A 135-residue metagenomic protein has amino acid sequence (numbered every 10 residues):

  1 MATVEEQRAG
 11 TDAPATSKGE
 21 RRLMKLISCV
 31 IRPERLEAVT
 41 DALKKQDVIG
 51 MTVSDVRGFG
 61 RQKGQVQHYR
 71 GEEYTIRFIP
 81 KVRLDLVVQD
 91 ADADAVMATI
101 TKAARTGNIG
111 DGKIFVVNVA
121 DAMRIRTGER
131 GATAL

Functional and structural regions predicted by a protein language model:
M1-L135: Positively charged, small/polar-rich N-terminal and surface patches that mediate targeting and assembly and bind
